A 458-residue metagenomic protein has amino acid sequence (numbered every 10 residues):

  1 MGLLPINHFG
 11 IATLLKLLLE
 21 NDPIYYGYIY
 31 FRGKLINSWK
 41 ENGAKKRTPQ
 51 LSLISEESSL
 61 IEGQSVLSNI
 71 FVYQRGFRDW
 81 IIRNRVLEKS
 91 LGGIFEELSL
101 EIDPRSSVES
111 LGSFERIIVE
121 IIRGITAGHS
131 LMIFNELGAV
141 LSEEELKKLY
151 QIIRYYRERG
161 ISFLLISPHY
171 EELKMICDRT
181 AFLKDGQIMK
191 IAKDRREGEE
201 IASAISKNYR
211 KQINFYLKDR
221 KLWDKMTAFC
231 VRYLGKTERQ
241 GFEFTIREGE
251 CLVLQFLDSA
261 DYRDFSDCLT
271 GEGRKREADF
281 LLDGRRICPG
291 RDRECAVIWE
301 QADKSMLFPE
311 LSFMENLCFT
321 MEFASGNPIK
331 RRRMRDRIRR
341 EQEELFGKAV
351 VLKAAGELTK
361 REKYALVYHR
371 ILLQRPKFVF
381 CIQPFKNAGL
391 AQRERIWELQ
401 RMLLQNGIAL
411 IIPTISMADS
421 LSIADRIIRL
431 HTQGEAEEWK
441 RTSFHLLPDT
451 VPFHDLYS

Functional and structural regions predicted by a protein language model:
A12-R78, F256-S325: ABC ATPase nucleotide-binding domain signature region
E120-I121, Y368: Hydrophobic anchor residue at the start of the ABC signature
G124-S130, I371-V379: A short, proline-enriched helix->beta-strand linker immediately N-terminal to the Walker B motif in ABC-type P-loop
L146-R159, R393-N406: Helical segment within the ABC ATPase nucleotide-binding domain
I166-P168, T414-I415: H-loop/switch region of ABC-family ATPase nucleotide-binding domains
M175-F182, S422-R429: Conserved catalytic segment of ABC-fold P-loop ATPases
D185-E248: Flexible nucleotide-interacting loop at or near the entrance of a catalytic core
Q187-R210, G434-S458: Conserved beta-strand-loop-alpha-helix hinge in the C-terminal portion of ABC ATPase nucleotide-binding domains
